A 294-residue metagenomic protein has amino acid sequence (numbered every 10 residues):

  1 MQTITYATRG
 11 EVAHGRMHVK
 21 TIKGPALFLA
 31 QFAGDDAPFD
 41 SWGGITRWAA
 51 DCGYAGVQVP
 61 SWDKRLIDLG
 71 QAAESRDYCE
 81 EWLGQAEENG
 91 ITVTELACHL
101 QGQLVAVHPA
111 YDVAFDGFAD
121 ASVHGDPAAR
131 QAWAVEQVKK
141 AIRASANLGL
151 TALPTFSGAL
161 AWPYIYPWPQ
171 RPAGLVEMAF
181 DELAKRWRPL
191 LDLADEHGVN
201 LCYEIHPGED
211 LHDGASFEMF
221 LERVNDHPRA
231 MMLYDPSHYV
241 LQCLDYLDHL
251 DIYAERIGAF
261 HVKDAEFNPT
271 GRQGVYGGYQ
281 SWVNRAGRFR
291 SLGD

Functional and structural regions predicted by a protein language model:
I4-T5, R16, G43, R47-W48 (+2 more regions): Active-site acidic/histidine proton-transfer and metal-coordination neighborhood in alpha/beta enzyme cores
Y6-R9, H14-P25: N-terminal amphipathic alpha-helix/helix-capping segment at the start of soluble metabolic enzymes
K20-P25, A30, G56-V57, L96 (+1 more regions): Acidic/histidine-rich catalytic cores of soluble enzymes
P25, R47-Y54: A short, Lys/Arg-enriched amphipathic alpha-helix followed by its capping loop at the start of a domain
A33, D68-A72, S122-A132, E177 (+1 more regions): The substrate-binding groove and active-site-proximal loops of carbohydrate-active enzymes, especially glycoside
P60-W82, S157-Y164: Glycine-rich, proline-tolerant flexible connector loops at the mouths of alpha/beta enzymes
A97-P109, G158-A161, V262-Q273: Short, solvent-exposed beta-strand-terminating loops
